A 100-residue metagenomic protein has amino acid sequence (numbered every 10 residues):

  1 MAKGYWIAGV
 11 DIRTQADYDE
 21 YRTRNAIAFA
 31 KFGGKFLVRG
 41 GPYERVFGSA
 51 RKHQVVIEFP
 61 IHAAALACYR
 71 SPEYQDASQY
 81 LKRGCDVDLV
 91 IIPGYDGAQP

Functional and structural regions predicted by a protein language model:
M1-H53, P60-R70, P93-P100: Short S/T/G/P-rich N-terminal loop/turn motif that feeds into the first structured element of a domain
L66-C68, E73-I91: C-terminal structural segments of small proteins and small subunits
